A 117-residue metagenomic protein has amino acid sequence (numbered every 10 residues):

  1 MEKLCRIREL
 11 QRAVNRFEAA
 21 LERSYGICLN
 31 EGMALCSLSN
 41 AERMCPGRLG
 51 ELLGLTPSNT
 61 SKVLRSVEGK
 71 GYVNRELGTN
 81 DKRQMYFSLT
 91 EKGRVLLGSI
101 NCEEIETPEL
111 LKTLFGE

Functional and structural regions predicted by a protein language model:
M1-Y25, Y72, F87, E91 (+1 more regions): N-terminal leader segment of winged-helix/HTH proteins
C5-I7, A20-E22, S39, L49 (+2 more regions): Short, flexible segments with low predicted structural confidence
L10-A13, N30, E103: Amphipathic, well-ordered alpha-helical segments in soluble domains
F17-T56: N-terminal helix-turn-helix DNA-binding core of bacterial DNA-binding proteins
R65-E117: Charged, amphipathic alpha-helical coiled-coil/dimerization segments
